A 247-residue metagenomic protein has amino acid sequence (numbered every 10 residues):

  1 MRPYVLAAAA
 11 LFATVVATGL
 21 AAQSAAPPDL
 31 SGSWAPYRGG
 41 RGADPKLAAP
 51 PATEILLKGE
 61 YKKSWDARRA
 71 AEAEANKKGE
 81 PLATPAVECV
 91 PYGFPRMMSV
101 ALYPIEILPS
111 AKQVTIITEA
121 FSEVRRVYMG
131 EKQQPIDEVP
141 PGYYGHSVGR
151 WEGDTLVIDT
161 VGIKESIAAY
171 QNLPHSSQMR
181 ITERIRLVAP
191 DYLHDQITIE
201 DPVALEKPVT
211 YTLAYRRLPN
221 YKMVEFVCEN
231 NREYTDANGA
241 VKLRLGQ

Functional and structural regions predicted by a protein language model:
M1-Y4: Positively charged n-region of N-terminal signal peptides that target proteins for export
A7-G19: Bacterial N-terminal signal peptides
L20-Q247: PEST-like low-complexity, intrinsically disordered acidic/proline/serine-rich tracts that flank trafficking/processing
